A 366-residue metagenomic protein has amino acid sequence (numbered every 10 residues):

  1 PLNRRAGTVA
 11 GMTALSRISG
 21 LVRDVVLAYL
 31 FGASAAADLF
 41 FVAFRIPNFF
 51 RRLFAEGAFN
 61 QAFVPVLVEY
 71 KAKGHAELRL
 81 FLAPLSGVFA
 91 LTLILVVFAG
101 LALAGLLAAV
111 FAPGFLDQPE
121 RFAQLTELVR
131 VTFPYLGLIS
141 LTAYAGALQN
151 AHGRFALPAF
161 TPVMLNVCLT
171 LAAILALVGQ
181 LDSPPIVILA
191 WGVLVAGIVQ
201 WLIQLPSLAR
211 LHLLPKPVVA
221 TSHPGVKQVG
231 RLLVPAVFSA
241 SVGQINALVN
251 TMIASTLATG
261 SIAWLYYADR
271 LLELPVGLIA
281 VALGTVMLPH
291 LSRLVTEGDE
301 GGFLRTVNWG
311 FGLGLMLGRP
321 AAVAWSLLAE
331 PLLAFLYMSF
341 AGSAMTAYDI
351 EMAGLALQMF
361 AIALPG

Functional and structural regions predicted by a protein language model:
P1-G366: Membrane-embedded alpha-helical bundles of multi-pass transporters/translocases, especially carrier/permease families
